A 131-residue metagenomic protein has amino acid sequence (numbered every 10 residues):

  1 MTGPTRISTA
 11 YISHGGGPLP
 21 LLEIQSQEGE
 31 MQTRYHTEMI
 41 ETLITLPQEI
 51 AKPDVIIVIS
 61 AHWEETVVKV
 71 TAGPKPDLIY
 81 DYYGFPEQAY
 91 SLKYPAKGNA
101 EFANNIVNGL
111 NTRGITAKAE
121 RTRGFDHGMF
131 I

Functional and structural regions predicted by a protein language model:
M1-R6, R123-H127: N-terminal short beta-loop-beta anion/metal-coordinating cradle
T2-G109: A short aromatic-anchored loop/beta-hairpin motif
F102-I131: Internal, conserved structured core segments that host functional sites
